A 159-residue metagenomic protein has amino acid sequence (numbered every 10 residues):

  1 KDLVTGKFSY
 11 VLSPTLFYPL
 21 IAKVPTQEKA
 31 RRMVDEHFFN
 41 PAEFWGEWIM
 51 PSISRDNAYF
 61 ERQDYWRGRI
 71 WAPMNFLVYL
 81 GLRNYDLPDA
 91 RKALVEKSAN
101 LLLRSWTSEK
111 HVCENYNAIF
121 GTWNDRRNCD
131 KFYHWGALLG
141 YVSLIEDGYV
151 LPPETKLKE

Functional and structural regions predicted by a protein language model:
K1-P41, A58, D64-K158: C-terminal capping/lid segments that line or modulate ligand- or cofactor-binding pockets
E47-N57, Y116: Active-site-adjacent bridging/hinge elements
